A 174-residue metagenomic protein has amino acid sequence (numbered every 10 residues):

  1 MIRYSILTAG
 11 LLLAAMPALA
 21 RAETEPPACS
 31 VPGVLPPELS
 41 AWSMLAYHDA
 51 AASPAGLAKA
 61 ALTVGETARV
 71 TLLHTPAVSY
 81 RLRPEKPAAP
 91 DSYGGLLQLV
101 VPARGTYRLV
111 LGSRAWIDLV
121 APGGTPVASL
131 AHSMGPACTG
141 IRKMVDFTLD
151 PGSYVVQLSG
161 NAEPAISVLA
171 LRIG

Functional and structural regions predicted by a protein language model:
M1-T8: Bacterial N-terminal signal peptides that target proteins for export
T8-M16: Bacterial N-terminal signal peptides
E23-G174: Acidic, Ser/Thr/Pro
